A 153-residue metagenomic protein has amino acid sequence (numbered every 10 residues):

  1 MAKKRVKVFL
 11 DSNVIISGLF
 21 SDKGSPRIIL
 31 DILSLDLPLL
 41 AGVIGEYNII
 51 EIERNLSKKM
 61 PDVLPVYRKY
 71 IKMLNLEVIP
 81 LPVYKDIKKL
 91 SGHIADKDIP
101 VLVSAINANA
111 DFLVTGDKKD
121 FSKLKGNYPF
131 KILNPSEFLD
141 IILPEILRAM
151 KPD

Functional and structural regions predicted by a protein language model:
M1-P26: Metal-dependent nucleic-acid phosphoesterase active-site entry motif
F9-L10, P26-S57: PIN/NYN-family metal-dependent endoribonuclease catalytic core
L10-S12, G45, D117, N134: A secondary-structure boundary/capping signal
V14-I15, N48, V101, K119-D120: Alpha-helix capping/helix-boundary segments
L37, N75, N109-A110, P129: Residue-level detector of structured alpha->beta connecting loops
E46-N75, I141-D153: Extended, non-globular alpha-helical segments
E77-G116: Active-site neighborhoods of divalent-metal-dependent phosphate/nucleic-acid chemistry enzymes
K118-D153: Acidic, PIN/NYN-like endoribonuclease modules and their adjacent C-terminal/linker elements
